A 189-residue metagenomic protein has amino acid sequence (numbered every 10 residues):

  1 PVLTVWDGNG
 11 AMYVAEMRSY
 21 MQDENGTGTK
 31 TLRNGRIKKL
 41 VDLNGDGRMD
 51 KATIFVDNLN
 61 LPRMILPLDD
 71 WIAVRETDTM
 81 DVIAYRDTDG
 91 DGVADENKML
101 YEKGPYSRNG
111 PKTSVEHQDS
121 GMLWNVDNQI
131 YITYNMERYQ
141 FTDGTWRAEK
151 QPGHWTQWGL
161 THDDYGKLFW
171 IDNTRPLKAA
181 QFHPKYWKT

Functional and structural regions predicted by a protein language model:
P1-T189: Beta-propeller domains with acidic blade repeats across secreted/periplasmic ectodomains and cytosolic WD/CNH propellers
